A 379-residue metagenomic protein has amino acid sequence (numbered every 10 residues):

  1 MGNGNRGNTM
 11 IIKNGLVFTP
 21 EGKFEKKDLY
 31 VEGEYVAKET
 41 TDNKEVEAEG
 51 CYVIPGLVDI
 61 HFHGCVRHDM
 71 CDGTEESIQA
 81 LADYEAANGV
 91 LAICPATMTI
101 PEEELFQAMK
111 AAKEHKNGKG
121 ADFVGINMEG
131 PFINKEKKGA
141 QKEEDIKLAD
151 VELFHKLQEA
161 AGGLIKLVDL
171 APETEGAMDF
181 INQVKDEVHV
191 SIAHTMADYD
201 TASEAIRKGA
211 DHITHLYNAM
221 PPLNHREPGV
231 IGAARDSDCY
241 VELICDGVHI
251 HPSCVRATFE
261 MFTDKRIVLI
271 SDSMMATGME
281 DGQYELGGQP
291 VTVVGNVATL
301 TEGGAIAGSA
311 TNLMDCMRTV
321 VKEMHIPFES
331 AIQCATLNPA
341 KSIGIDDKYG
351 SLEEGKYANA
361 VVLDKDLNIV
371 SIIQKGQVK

Functional and structural regions predicted by a protein language model:
N5-I54: Histidine-rich, glycine-flanked metal-binding segment
G15, E34, G50, H61 (+11 more regions): Divalent metal-coordination and catalytic microenvironments
Y52, I60, M70-D122, D145-A160 (+1 more regions): Alpha-helical scaffold segments that flank or form the walls of functional sites
H63, Q79-A108, A121-N134, A161-E173 (+4 more regions): Divalent metal-dependent hydrolysis catalytic cores, especially in the metallo-beta-lactamase
Y84-C94, N134-G162, I206-L216, V230-Y240 (+1 more regions): Active-site gating loops and adjacent loop-to-helix segments of metal-dependent hydrolytic enzymes
A108-E129, E136-Y199: Metal-dependent enolase-superfamily TIM-barrel catalytic cores that perform enediolate-based chemistry
E159-M279: Active-site core of metal-dependent hydrolases
A233-L243, E260-S271, T277-L363: His/Asp/Glu-enriched, well-ordered alpha-helical/loop segment that forms or immediately abuts the divalent-metal
